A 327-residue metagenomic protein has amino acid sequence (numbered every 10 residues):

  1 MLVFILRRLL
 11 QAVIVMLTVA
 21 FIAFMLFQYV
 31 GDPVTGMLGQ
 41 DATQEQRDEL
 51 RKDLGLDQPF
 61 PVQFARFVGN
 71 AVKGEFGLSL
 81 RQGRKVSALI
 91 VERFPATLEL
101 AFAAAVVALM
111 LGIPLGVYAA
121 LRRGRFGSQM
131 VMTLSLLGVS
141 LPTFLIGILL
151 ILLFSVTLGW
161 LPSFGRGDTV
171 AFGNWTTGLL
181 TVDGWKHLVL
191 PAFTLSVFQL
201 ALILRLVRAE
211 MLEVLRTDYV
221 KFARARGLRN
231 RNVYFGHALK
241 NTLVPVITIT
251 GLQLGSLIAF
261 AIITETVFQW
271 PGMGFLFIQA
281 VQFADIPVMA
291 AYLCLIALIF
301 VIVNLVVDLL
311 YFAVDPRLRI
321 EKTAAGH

Functional and structural regions predicted by a protein language model:
L2-V3, F94-G127, T143, V156 (+1 more regions): Alpha-helical transmembrane segments of integral membrane proteins, especially multi-pass inner/plasma-membrane
L6-M16: N-terminal signal-anchor/signal peptide hydrophobic helix marking the start of the first transmembrane segment
V15-A65, L158-L180: Hydrophobic alpha-helical transmembrane segments of membrane transport/permease proteins and related membrane-embedded
A23-V30, Q58, G69, L134-G165 (+2 more regions): Membrane-water interface segments at the C-terminal ends of transmembrane alpha-helices in multi-pass inner-membrane
Q44-E75, V220, Q269-A280: Short hydrophobic, aromatic-rich alpha-helical segments embedded in or entering the lipid bilayer of multi-pass
K52-F60, G77-V86, D168-L188, V281-P287: Membrane-interfacial helix-loop-helix junctions in multi-pass membrane proteins
D57-I113: An internal, D/E-rich "acidic patch" concept
